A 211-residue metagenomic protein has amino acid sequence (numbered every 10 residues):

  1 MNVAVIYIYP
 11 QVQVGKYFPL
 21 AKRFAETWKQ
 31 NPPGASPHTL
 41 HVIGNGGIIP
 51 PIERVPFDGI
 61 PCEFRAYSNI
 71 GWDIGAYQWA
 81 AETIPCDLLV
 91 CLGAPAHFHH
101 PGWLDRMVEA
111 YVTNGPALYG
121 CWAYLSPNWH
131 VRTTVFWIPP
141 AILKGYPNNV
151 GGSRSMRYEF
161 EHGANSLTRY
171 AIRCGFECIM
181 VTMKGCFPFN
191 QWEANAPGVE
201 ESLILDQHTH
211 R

Functional and structural regions predicted by a protein language model:
M1-W72, Y77-L88: N-terminal anchoring/stem segment of glycosyltransferases
A4-V12, I43-N45, L92-G93, C121-Y124 (+2 more regions): Short loop/turn segments at strand-loop or loop-helix junctions that form parts of catalytic or ligand-binding pockets
Y17-W28, P101-V108, R157-S166: Well-ordered, non-membrane alpha-helical segments in soluble/globular domains
D58, V112, I172: Anion (oxyanion) recognition and catalysis
G71, H97-H99: A short, conserved beta-strand element in the Rossmann-like catalytic core that flanks the donor/metal-binding loop
C86-H97: Short beta-strand-to-loop acidic/aromatic patch adjacent to the donor-nucleotide binding site
H99-S126: Conserved donor-nucleotide/metal-binding helix-loop-beta segment in metal-dependent transferases, i.e., the alpha-helix
A117-R211: Catalytic core and acceptor-binding pocket of nucleotide-sugar-dependent glycosyltransferases
